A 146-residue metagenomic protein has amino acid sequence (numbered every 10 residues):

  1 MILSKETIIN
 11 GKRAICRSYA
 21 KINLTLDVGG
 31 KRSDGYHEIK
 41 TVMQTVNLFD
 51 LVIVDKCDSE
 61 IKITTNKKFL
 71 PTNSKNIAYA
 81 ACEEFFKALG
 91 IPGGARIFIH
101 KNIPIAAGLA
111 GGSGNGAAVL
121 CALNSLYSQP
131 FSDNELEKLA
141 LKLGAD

Functional and structural regions predicted by a protein language model:
I2-A107, S125, Q129-N134: ATP-binding N-lobe of GHMP and related small-molecule kinases
K21, N115, D146: Acidic active-site catalytic centers that drive phospho-/nucleotidyl reactions and related ester hydrolyses
Y79-E83, L120, L141: Residues within alpha-helical segments
S113-Y127: Short, small-residue alpha-helix embedded
F131-D146: Alpha/beta catalytic cores of group-transfer enzymes, especially the acyltransferase/condensing modules of polyketide
